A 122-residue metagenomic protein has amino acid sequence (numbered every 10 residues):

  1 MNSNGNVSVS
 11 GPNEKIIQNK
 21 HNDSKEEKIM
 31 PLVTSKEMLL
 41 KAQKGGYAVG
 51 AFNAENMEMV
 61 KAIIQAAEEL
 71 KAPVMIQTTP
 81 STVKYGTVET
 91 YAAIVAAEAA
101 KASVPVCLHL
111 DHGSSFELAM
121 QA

Functional and structural regions predicted by a protein language model:
S3-G5: Ser/Thr/Pro/Gly-rich low-complexity, intrinsically disordered segments
G11-I29: Short, Lys/Arg-enriched N-terminal segments with co-localized hydrophobic residues within the first ~10-30 amino acids
I29-G50: N-terminal amphipathic alpha-helix/helix-capping segment at the start of soluble metabolic enzymes
E37, M59, T82-A122: N-terminal active-site wall of soluble small-molecule enzyme domains
A42, A67, Q121-A122: Generic structural signal for hydrophobic
A48-N53, V74-Q77, V106-D111: Hydrophobic faces of well-ordered beta-strands that scaffold small-molecule active sites in alpha/beta enzyme cores
A51, A72-E89: Glycine-rich, proline-tolerant flexible connector loops at the mouths of alpha/beta enzymes
